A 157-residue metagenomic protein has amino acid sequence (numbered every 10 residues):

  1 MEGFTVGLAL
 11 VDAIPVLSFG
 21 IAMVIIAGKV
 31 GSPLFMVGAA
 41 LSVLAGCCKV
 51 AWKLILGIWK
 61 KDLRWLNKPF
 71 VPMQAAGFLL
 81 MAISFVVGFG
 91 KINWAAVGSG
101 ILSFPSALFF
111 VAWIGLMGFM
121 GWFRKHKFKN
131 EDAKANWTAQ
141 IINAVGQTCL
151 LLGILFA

Functional and structural regions predicted by a protein language model:
M1-L41, V50-A157: Polytopic alpha-helical membrane-helix bundles and their juxtamembrane interface segments in multi-pass membrane
